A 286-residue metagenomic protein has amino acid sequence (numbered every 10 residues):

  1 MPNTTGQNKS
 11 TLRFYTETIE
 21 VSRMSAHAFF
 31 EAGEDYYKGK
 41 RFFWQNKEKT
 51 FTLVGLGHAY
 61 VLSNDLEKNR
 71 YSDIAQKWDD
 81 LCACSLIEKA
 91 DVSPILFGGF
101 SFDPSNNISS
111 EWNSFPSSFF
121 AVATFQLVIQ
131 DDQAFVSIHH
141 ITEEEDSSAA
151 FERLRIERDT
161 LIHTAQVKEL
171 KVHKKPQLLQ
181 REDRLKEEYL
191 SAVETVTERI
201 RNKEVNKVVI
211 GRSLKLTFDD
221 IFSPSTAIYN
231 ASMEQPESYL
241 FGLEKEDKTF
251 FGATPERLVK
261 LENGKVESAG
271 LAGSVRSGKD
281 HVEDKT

Functional and structural regions predicted by a protein language model:
M1, T11-T16, D131-L161, K260-T286: Cytosolic ligand/metal-binding cores
M1-K68: An N-terminal JmjN-like helical accessory module and its immediate linker preceding a catalytic domain
L12-E17, G39-Q45, I95-F97, N206-V208 (+1 more regions): A short, Trp-centered hydrophobic/proline-enriched beta-strand micro-motif
G33-D35, D91, E237-F241: Soluble FAD-dependent oxygen oxidases
G39, Q45-P94, D103-N106: Early transmembrane hairpin of solute transport permeases
Q45-T50, Q130-D132, I141, E244-E246: Short, flexible beta-strand-to-coil junctions
V54-G55, A59-Y60, R212-T286: An anion-binding catalytic pocket shared by soluble metabolic enzymes
W78-K207: Non-catalytic accessory segments adjacent to catalytic cores
